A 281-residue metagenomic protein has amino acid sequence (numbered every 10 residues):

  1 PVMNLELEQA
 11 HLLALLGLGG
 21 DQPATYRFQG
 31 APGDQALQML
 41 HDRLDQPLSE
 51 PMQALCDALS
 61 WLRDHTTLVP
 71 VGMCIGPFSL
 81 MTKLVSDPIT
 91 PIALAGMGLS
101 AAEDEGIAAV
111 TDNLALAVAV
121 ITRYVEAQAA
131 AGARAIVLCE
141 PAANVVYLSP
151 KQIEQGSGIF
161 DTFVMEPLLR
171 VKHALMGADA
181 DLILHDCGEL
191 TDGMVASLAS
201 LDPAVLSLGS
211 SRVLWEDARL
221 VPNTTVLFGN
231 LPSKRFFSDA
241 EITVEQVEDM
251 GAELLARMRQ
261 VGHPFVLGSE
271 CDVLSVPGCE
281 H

Functional and structural regions predicted by a protein language model:
P1-A31, H41-L48, A135-G158, S269-E270 (+1 more regions): Glycine-rich, proline-tolerant flexible connector loops at the mouths of alpha/beta enzymes
P1-M3, P70-M73, A131-E140, D181-C187 (+1 more regions): Short beta-strand segments at enzyme active-site cores
N4-E6, F28-Q29, C74-I89, R134 (+3 more regions): Short glycine-enriched loops at secondary-structure junctions
A14-G17, D87, K151-I153, A199-L201 (+1 more regions): Short low-complexity, flexible loop/linker segments enriched in glycine and/or proline with clustered acidic
L18-A127, Q155-I159: Active-site-proximal, glycine-rich beta->alpha crossover segments in alpha/beta enzymes that shape flexible
P51-L55, L114-I121, V164, L168 (+3 more regions): Aromatic/hydrophobic pocket-lining residues that form the small-molecule binding cavity in soluble enzyme cores
A95-A108, D112-N144, E154-Q155, D161 (+4 more regions): Alpha/beta enzyme core
H173-H281: Catalytic-face loop-and-helix region of soluble metabolic enzyme cores
